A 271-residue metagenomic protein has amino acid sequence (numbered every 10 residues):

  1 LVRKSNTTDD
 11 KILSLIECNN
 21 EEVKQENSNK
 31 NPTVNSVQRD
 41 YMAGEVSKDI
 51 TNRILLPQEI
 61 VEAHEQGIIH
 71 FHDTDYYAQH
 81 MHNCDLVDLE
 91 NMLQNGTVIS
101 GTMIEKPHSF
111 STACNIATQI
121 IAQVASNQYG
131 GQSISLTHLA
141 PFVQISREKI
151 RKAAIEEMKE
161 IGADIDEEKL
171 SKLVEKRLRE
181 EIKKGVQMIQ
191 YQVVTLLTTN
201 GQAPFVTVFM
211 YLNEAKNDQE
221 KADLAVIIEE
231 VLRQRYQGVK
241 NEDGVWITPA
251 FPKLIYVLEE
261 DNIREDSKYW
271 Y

Functional and structural regions predicted by a protein language model:
V2-Y271: Conserved catalytic cores of very large enzyme subunits
